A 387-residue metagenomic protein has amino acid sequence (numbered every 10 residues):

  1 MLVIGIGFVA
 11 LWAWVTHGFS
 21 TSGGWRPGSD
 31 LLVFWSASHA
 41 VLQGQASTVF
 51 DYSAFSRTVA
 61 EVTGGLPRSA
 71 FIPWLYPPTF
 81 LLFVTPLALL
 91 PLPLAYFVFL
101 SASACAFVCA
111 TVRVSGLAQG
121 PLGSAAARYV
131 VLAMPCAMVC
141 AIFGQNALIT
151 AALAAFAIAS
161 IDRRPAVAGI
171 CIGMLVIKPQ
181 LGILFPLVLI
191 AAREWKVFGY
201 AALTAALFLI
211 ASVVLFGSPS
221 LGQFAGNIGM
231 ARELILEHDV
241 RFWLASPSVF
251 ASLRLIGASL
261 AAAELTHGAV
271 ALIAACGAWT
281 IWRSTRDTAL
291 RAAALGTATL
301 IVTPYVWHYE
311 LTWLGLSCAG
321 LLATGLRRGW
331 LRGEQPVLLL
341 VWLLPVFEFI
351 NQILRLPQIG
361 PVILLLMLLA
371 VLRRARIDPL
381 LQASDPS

Functional and structural regions predicted by a protein language model:
M1-V167, L189-G315, A319-L326, D378-S387: Primarily membrane-embedded glycan-assembly and transfer machineries that use lipid-linked glycans
S124, M174, D287, L369-L372: General helical secondary-structure elements
R164-A191: Voltage-sensor/pore transmembrane module of 6-TM cation channels
M174, L295-A298, V341: Short alpha-helical scaffolding segments that buttress acidic/His motifs in well-ordered protein cores
I177-Q180, L207-A211, G333-V337: Membrane-embedded alpha-helical segments of transport systems, primarily multispan ion/solute transporters
A323-S387: Aromatic-enriched
